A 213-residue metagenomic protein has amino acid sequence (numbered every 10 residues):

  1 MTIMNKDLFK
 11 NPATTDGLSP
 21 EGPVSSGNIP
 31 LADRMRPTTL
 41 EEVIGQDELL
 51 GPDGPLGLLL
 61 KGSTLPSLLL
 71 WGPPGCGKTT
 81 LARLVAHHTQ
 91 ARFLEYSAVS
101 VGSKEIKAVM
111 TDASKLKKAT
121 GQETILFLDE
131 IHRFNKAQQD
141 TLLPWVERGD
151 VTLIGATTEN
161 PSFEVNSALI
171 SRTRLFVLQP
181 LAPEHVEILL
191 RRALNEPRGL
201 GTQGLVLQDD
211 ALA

Functional and structural regions predicted by a protein language model:
N5-P23, L58-Y96, T111-S114, L143-R148: Walker A/P-loop
S25-P73, D112-K115: Pre-Walker A (pre-P-loop) alpha-helix and adjacent loop at the N terminus of AAA/AAA+ ATPase modules, a conserved
L49-D53, A91-I125, K136: Short glycine-rich substrate-engagement loop in P-loop NTPases that contacts/grips substrate
L60-K61, L128, H132-S171: Conserved catalytic/switch belt of AAA+ P-loop NTPases
P66, A119-I125, R148-I154, R174: Loop/turn-to-beta-strand initiation segments
S97-V99, R174-E187: Conserved AAA+ ATPase "SRH/arginine-finger" region at the nucleotide-binding site
R172, H185-G201: Conserved AAA+ ATPase "sensor/coupling" helix adjacent to the nucleotide-binding pocket
G201-A213: Short conserved motifs of the RecA-like P-loop NTPase core
